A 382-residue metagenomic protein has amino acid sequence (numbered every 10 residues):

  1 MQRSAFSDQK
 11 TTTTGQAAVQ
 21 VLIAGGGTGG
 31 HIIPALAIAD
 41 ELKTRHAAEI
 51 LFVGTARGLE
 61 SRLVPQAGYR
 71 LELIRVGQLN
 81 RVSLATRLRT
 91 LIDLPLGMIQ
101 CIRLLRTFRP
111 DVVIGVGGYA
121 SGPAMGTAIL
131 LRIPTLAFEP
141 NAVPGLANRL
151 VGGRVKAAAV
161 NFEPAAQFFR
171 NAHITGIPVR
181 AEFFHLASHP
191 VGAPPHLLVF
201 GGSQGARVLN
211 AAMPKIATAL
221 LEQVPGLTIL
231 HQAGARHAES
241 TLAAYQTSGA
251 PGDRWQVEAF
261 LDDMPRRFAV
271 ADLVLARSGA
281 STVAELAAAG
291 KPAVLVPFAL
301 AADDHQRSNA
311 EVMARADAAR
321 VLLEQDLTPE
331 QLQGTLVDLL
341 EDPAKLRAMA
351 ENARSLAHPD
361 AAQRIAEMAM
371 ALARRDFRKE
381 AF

Functional and structural regions predicted by a protein language model:
F6-V19, F184-V199, A206, L340: Nucleotide-sugar donor-binding and catalytic loop/hinge architecture of NDP-sugar-dependent glycosyltransferases
A18-G26, A48-L96, A235-H237, Q325: Conserved nucleotide-sugar phosphate-binding/catalytic loop shared by glycosyltransferases and other
G58, L63, S188-V274, R307-E311 (+2 more regions): Donor-nucleotide binding loops and adjacent catalytic segments primarily of GT-B fold Leloir glycosyltransferases
R70, I129-S188: Active-site-proximal region of nucleotide-activated glycan assembly enzymes, centered on histidine/acidic-rich loops
Q100-V113, S121-L136, R149, G153: Glycosyltransferases and closely related glycan-assembly transferases that use nucleotide-activated donors
P110-V112, A269-A284, K291-P292: Acidic donor-binding loop of glycosyltransferase active sites
K345-P359: A short, well-ordered alpha-helix in the C-terminal region of glycosyltransferases
H358-F382: C-terminal alpha-helical cap of glycosyltransferases
